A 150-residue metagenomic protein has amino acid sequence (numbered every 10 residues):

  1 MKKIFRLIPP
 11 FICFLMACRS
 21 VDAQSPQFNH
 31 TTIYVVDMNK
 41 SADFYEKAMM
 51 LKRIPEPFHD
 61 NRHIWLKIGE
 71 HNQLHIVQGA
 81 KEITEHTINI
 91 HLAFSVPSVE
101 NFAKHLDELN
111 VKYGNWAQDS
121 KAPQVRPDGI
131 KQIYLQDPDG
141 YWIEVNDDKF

Functional and structural regions predicted by a protein language model:
M1-Q24: Bacterial Sec-dependent N-terminal signal peptides
R19-N39, I90-F94, K149: N-terminal beta-strand motif that seeds the catalytic metal site of vicinal oxygen chelate
T32-Q73: Core segments of cupin and vicinal oxygen chelate
D37-N39, L92-D139, F150: Vicinal oxygen chelate
D60, I88, G129: Exposed loop/turn and edge beta-strand positions of beta-sandwich/beta-sheet ligand-binding modules
H63-L109: Mid-chain, structured segments of secreted extracytoplasmic proteins
